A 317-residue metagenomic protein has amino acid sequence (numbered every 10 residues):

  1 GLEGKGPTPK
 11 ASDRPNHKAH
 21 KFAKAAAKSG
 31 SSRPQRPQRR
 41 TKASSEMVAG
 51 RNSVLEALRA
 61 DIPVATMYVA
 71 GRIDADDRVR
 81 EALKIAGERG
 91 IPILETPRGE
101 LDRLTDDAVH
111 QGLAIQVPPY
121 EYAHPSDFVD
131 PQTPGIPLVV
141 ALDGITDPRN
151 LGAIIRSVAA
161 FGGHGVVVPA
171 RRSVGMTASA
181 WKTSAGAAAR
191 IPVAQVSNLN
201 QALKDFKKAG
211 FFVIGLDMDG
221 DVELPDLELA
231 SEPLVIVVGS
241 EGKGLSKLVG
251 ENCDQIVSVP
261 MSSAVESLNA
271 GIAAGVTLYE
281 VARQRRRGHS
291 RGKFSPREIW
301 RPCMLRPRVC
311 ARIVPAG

Functional and structural regions predicted by a protein language model:
G1-D130, F294-P296, W300, A316: N-terminal positively charged helical leader segments and presequences
R59, P63, D74, R78-V79 (+2 more regions): RNA substrate-binding interface of SAM-dependent RNA methyltransferases
A60, A160, S179-A187, K247-F294 (+1 more regions): Structured adenosyl-cofactor binding patch, chiefly the S-adenosyl-L-methionine
P92-T96, A194, V257: General small-molecule cofactor/ligand-binding pocket signal
S126-Q132, P225-L229: Short amphipathic alpha-helix with an adjacent loop that forms part of the alpha/beta core around
I214-N269: Active-site/ligand-binding-proximal alpha/beta "capping" segment
